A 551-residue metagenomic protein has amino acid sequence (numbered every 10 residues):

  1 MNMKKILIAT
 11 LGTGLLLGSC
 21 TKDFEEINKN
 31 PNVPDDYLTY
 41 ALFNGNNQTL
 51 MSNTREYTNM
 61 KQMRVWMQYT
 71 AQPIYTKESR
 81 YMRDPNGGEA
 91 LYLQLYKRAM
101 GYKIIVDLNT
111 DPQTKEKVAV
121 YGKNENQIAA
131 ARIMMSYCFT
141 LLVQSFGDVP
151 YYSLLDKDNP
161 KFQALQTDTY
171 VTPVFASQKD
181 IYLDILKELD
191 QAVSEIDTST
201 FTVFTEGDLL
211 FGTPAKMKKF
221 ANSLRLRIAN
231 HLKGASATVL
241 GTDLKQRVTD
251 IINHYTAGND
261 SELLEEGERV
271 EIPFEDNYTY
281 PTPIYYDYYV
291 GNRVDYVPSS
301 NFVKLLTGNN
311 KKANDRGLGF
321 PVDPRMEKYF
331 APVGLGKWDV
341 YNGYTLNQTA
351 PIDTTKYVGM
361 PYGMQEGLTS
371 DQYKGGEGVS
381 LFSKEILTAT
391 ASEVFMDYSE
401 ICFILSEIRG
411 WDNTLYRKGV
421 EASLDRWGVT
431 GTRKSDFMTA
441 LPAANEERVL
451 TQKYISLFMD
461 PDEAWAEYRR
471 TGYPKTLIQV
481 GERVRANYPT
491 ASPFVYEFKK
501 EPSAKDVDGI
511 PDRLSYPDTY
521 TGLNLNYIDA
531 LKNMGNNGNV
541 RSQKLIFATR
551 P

Functional and structural regions predicted by a protein language model:
M1-K29: Bacterial Sec-dependent N-terminal signal peptides
L16, R55-E56, G428-V429, M459: Intrinsically disordered or highly flexible coil/loop and linker segments, enriched in small and charged/polar residues
S19-C20, P283-F320, M326-F330, M438-P551: Long, intrinsically disordered, low-complexity segments
C20-Q68, P73-I74, N86, M100 (+4 more regions): Membrane-proximal, proline-rich intrinsically disordered regions
K29-N32, L154-D156, A331, R470-Y473: Short capping/connector residues at structural and topological boundaries
Y37-Y40, A71-M134, T140-G431, P442-E446 (+2 more regions): Structured, solvent-exposed acidic/aromatic patches
